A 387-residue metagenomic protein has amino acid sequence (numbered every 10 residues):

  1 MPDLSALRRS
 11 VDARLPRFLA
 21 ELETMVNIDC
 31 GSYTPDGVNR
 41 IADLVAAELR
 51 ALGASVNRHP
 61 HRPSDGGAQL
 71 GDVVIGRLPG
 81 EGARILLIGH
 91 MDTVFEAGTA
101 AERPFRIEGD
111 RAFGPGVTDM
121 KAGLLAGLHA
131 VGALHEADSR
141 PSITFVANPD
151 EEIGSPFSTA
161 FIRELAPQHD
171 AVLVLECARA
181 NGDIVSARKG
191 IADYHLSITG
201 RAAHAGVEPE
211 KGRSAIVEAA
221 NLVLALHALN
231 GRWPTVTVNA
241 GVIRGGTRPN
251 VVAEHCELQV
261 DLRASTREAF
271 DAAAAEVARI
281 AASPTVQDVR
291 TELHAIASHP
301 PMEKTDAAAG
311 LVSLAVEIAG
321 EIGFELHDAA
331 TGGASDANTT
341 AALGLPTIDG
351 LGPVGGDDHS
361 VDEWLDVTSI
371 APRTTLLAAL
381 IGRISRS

Functional and structural regions predicted by a protein language model:
M1-A6, S10-A13, C30, F95 (+3 more regions): Metal-dependent amide/peptide-bond hydrolase catalytic core, centered on the "pita-bread" metallohydrolase fold
P2-P115, E136, A337: Acidic/His- and Gly-rich active-site-bordering loop/insert found across diverse amide/peptide-bond hydrolases
A68-D72, P79-A83, G190-I191, V251-C256 (+1 more regions): A short, glycine/Asx- and small/polar-enriched loop/turn that sits immediately N-terminal to a beta-strand
G82-A147, I153, V361, D366 (+1 more regions): Active-site metal-coordination/substrate-binding segment of hydrolases, especially metallo-dependent peptidases
I88-G89, V146-N148, L173-E176, S197-T199 (+1 more regions): Short beta-strand segments
D92-E108, H169, A187-S197, E317 (+1 more regions): Acidic-glycine-rich active-site phosphate/pyrophosphate-binding loop
M120-K189, G231, S385-S387: Acidic/histidine-rich catalytic neighborhood of metal-dependent amide-processing enzymes
